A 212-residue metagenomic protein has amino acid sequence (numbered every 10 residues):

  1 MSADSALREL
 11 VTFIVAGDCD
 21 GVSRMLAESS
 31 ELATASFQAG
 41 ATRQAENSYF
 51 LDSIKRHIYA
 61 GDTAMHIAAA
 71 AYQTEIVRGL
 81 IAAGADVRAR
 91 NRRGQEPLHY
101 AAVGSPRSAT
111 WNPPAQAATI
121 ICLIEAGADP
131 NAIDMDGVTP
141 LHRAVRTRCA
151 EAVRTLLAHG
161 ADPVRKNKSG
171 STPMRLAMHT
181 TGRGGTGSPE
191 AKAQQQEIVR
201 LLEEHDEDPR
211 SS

Functional and structural regions predicted by a protein language model:
M1-D18, D62-A83, R143-T155: Short, charged, low-hydrophobicity "junction" segments
M1-T12, P113-P114, A126, H159 (+2 more regions): Ankyrin-repeat-protein effector appendages
D4-L10, A35-A64, R90-R107, I133-T139 (+1 more regions): Ankyrin-repeat boundary/"N-cap" motif
T12-G17, K55, I67-Q73, Y100-Q116 (+2 more regions): Ankyrin repeat A-helix N-terminal signature
C19-L26, Y72-I81, R107-E125, C149-L157 (+1 more regions): Ankyrin repeat structural motif
T74, R78-S105, D136-P163, N167-K168: A short, hydrophobic/aromatic-rich structural module that often spans a beta strand with its adjoining loop
